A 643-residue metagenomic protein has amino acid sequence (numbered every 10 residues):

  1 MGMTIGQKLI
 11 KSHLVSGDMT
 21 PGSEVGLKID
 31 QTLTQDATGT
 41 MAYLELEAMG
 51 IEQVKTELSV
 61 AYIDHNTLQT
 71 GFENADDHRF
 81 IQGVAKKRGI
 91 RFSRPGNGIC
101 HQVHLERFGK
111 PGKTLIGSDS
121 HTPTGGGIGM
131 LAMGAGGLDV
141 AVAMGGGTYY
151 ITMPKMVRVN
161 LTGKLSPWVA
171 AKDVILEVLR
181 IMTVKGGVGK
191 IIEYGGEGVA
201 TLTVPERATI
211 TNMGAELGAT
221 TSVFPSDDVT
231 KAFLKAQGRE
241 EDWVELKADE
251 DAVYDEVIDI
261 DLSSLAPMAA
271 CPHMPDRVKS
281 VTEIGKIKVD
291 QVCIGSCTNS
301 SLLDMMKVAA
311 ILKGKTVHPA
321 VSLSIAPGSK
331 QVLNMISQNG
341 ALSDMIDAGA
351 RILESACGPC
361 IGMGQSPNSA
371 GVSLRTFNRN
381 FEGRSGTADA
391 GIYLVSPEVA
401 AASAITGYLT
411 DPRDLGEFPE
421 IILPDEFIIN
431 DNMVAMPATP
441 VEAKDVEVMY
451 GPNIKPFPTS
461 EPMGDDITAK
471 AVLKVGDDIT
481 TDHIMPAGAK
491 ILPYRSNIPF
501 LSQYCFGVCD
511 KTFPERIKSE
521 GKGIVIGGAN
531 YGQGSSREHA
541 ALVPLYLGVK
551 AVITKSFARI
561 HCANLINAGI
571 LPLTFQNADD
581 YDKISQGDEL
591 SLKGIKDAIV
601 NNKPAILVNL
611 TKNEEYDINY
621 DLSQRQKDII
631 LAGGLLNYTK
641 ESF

Functional and structural regions predicted by a protein language model:
M1-F643: Fe-S-dependent hydro-lyases/dehydratases of central metabolism
